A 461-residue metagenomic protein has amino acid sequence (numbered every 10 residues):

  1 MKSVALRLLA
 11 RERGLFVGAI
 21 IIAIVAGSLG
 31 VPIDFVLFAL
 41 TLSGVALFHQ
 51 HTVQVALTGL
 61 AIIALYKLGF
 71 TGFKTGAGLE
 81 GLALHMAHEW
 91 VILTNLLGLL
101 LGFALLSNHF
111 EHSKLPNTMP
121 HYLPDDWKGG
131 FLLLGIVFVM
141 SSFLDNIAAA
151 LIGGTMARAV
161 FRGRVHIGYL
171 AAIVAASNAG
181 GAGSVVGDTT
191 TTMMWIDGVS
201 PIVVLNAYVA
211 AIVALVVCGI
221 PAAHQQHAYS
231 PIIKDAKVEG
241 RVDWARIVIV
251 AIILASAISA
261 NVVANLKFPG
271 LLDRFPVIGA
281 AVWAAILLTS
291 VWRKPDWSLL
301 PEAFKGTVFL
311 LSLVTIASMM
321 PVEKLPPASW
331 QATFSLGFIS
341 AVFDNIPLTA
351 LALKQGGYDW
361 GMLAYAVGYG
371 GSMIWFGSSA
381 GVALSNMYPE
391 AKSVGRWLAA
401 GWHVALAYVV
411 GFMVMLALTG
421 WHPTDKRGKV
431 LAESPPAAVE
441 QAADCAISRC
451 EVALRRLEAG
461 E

Functional and structural regions predicted by a protein language model:
K2-A19, G27, L106, H112-T118 (+8 more regions): Juxtamembrane and boundary regions of transmembrane helices in multi-pass small-molecule transporters and channels
L15-A19, P32-G76, L93-L105, R246-S256 (+2 more regions): Hydrophobic mid-bilayer segments of alpha-helices in multi-pass membrane transport proteins, especially secondary
A26-G30, L47-H49, G78-L96, S200-A210 (+5 more regions): Interfacial loop-to-helix junctions that mark the boundaries of transmembrane helices in multi-pass membrane
V31-D34, I92-L96, Y122-G135, F161-A171 (+3 more regions): Membrane-interfacial loop-to-helix junctions in multi-pass transporters
H49-T52, L106-K114, M140-I152, G180-D188 (+2 more regions): Short helix-coil transition sites and intra-membrane helix breaks within transmembrane domains of multi-pass
V53-I62, P120-L132, V165-A175, S298-F309 (+2 more regions): Cytoplasmic-side transmembrane-helix entry/capping segments in multi-pass membrane proteins
K128-A182, M193-D197, A350-Y365, E390-S393 (+1 more regions): Hydrophobic transmembrane alpha-helices that form the pore/transport pathway of multi-pass ion and small-solute
I252-Y358, P435-E451: Transmembrane helical segments that form the transport core of multi-pass membrane transport proteins
